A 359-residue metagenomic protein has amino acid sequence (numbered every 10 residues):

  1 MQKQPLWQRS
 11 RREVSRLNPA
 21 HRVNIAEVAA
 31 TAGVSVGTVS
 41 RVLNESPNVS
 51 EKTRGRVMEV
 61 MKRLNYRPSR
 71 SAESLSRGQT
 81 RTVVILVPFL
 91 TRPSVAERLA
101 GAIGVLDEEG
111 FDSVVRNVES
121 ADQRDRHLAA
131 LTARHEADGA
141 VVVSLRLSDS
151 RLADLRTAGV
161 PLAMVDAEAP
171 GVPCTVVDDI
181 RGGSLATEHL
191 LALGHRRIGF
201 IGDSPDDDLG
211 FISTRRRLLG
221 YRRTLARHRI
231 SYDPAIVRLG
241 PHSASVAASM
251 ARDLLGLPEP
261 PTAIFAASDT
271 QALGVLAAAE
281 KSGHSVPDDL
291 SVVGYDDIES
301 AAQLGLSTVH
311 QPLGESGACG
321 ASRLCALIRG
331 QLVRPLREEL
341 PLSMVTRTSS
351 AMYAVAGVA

Functional and structural regions predicted by a protein language model:
M1-N18, R63, G104-E109, T157-M164 (+1 more regions): Bacterial carbohydrate/catabolite-sensing allosteric modules
M1-R81, A354-A359: N-terminal helix-turn-helix DNA-binding module of bacterial transcription factors
V36-S40, L75-L90, R197-D207: Short beta-strand segments enriched in small/hydrophobic residues
E51, G55, L64-A129, E136-G139 (+4 more regions): Amphipathic helical "hinge" segments at domain boundaries
Y66, E119-D122, V143-S148, E168 (+1 more regions): Short beta->alpha connector loops
A133-G139, L257-T262: Short acidic/histidine-rich motifs immediately flanking catalytic phosphotransfer sites in two-component signaling
L147-G159: Active-site-adjacent beta->alpha loops and helix N-cap segments on the catalytic face of soluble alpha/beta enzymes
